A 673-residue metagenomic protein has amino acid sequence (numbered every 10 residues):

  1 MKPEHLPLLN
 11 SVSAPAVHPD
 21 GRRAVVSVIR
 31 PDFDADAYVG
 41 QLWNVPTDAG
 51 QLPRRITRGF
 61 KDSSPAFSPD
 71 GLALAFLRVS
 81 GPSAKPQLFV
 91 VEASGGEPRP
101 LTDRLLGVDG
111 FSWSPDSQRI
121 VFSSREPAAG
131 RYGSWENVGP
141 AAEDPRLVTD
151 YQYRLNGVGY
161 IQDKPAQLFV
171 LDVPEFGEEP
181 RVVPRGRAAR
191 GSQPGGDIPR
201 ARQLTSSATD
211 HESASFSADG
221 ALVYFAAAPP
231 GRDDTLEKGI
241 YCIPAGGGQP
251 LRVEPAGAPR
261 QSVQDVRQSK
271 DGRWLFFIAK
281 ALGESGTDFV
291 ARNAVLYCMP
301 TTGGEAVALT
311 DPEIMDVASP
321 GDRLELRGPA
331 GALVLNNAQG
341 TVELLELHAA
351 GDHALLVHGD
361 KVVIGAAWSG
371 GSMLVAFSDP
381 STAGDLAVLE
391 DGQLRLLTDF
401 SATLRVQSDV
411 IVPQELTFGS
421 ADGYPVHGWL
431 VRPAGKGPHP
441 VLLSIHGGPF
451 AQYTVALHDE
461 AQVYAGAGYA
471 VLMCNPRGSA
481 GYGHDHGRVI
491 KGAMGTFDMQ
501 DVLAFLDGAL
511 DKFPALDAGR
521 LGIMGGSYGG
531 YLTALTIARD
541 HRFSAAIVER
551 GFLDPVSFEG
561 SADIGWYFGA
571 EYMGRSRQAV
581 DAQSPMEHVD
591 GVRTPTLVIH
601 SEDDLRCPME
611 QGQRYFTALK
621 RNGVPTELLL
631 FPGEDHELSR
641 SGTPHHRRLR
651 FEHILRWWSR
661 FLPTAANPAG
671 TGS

Functional and structural regions predicted by a protein language model:
L9-A24, G59-L77, P98, D103-I120 (+13 more regions): Conserved beta-propeller blade repeats
A14-A16, V121-S123, P145-V148, R154 (+9 more regions): Non-catalytic accessory segments flanking enzyme active sites
D34-G40, G81-P86, R131, Y160-P165 (+4 more regions): Short, solvent-exposed loop/turn segments at conserved positions within beta-propeller repeat blades
V39-G40, R125-G196, A281, D288-Y297 (+2 more regions): Predominantly five- to eight-bladed beta-propeller fold
P46-G50, E92-G96, V173-F176, P244-G248 (+3 more regions): Short loop/turn segments that connect beta-strands within beta-propeller blades
F400-G519, M524-G526, F558-G560, I564: Cap/lid segment of the alpha/beta-hydrolase catalytic domain
P476-S673: Active-site-proximal cap/loop segments of hydrolase catalytic domains
